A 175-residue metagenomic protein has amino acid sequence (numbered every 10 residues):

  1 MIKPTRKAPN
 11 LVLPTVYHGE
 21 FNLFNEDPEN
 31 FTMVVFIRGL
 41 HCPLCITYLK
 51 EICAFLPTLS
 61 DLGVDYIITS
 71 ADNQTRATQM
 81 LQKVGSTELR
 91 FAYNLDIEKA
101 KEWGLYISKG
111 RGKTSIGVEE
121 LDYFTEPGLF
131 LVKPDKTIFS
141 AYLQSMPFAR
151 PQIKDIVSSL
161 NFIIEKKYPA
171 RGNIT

Functional and structural regions predicted by a protein language model:
M1-T175: Chalcogenol-based redox active-site neighborhoods
